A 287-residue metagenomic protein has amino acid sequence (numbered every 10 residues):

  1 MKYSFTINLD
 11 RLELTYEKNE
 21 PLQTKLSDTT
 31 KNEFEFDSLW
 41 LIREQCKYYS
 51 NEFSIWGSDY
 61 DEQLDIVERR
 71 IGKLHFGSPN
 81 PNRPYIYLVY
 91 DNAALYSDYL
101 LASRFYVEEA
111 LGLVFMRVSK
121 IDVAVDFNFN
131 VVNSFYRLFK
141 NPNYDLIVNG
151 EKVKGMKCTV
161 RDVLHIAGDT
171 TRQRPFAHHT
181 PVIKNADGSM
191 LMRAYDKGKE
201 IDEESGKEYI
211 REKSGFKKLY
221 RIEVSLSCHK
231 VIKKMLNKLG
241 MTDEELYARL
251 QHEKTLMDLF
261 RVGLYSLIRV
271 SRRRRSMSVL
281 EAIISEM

Functional and structural regions predicted by a protein language model:
M1-M287: Structured, helix-rich domain cores that form ligand/interaction pockets
